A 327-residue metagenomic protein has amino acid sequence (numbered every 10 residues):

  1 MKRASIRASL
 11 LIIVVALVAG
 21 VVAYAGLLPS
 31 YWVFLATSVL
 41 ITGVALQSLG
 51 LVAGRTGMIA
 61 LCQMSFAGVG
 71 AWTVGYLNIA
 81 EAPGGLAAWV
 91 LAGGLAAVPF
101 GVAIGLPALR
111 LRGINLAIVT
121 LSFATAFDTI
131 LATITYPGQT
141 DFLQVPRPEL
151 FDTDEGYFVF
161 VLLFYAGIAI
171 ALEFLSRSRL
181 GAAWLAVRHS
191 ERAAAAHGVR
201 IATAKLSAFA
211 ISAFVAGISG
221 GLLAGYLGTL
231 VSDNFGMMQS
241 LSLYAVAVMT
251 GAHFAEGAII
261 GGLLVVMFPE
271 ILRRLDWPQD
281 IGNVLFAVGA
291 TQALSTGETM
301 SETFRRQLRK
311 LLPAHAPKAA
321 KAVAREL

Functional and structural regions predicted by a protein language model:
M1-L327: Transmembrane alpha-helices and adjacent helix-loop boundaries
